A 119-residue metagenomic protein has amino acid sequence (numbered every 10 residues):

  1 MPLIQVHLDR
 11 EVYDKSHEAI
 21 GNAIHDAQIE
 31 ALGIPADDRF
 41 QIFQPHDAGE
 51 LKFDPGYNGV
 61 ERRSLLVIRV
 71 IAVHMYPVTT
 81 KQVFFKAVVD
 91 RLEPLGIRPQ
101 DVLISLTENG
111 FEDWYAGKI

Functional and structural regions predicted by a protein language model:
M1-I119: Interaction-mediating elements
